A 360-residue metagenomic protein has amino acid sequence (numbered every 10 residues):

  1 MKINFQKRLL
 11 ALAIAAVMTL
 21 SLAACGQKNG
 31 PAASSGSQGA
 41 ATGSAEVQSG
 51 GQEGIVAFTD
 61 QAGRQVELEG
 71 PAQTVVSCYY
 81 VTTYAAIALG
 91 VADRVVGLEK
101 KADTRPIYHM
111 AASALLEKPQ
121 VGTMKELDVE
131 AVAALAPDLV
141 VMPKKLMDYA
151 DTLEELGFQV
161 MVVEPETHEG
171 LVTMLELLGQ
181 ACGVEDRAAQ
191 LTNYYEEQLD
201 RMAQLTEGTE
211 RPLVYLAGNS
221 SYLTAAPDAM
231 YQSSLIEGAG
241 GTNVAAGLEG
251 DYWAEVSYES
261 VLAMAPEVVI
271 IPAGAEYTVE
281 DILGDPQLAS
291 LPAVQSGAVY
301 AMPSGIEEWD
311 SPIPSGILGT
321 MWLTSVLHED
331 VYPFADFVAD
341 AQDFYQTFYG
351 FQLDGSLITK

Functional and structural regions predicted by a protein language model:
K2-N29: Sec-dependent N-terminal signal peptides of Gram-positive bacterial secreted proteins and lipoproteins
A23-T42: Bacterial lipoprotein signal-peptidase II cleavage site
S37-E69: N-terminal low-complexity, Pro/Thr/Ser-rich intrinsically disordered segments that act as propeptides or flexible
G54-I55, E67, D148-T224, A245-G247 (+1 more regions): Extracytoplasmic substrate-binding proteins
V76-C78, V96-E99, L139-P143, V160-E164 (+4 more regions): Structural recognition of the beta-strand scaffold that forms the well-ordered cores of secreted hydrolase catalytic
S77-L135, L139, K145, V244: A short, structured surface patch at a secondary-structure boundary
V121-M124, V129-M142, F158, S257-A273: Proline-aspartate-enriched helix->loop->beta-strand connector
A225-W253, S257: Alpha-helical, coiled-coil/dimerization segments enriched in small aliphatic residues
